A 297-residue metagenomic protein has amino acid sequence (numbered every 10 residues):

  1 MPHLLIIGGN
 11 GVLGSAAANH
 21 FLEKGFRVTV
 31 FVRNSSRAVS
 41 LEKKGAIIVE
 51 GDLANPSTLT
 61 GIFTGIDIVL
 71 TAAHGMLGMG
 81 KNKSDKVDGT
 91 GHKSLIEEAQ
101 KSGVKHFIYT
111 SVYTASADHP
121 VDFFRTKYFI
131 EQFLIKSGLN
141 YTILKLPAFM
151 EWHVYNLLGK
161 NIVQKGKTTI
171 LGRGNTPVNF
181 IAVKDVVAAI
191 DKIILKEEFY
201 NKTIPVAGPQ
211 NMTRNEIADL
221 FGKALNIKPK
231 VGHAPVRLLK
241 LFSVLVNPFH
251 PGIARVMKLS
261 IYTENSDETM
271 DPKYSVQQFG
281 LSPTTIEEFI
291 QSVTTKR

Functional and structural regions predicted by a protein language model:
P2-R27, S36-A38, N55-S57, L77 (+4 more regions): Oxidoreductase cofactor-interface core, primarily capturing Rossmann-like NAD(P)-dependent enzymes
L5, V30-K101, S116: NAD(P)H-binding glycine-rich loop region in Rossmannoid oxidoreductase-like domains and their noncatalytic homologs
I7, F31, A72-A73, F107-V112 (+1 more regions): SDR active-site strand-loop-helix element
T29, V49, G80, L144 (+1 more regions): General small-molecule cofactor/ligand-binding pocket signal
I68, V236-R297: A hydrophobic C-terminal alpha-helical subdomain
K86-G89, F180, N211, G280-P283: Short, solvent-exposed loop/helix junctions and linker helices that flank or host conserved functional motifs
I96, V183-D191, P283-Q291: Short, amphipathic alpha-helical "lid/cap" segments that border enzyme active or binding sites
